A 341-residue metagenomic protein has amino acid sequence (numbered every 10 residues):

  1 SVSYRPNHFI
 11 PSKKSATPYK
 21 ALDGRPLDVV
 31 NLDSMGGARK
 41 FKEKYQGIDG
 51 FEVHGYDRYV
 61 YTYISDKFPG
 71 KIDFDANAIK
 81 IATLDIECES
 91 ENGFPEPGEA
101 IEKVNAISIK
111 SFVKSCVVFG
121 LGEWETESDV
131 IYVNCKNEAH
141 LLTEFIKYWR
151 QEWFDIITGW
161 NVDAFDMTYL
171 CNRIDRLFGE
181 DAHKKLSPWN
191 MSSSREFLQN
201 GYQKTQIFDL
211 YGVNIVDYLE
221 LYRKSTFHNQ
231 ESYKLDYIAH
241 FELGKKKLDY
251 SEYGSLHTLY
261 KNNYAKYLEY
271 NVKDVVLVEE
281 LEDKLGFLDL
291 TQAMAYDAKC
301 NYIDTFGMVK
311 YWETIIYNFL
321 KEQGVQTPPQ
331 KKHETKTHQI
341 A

Functional and structural regions predicted by a protein language model:
S1-L219, S225-A341: The two-metal-ion catalytic cores of nucleic-acid processing enzymes
